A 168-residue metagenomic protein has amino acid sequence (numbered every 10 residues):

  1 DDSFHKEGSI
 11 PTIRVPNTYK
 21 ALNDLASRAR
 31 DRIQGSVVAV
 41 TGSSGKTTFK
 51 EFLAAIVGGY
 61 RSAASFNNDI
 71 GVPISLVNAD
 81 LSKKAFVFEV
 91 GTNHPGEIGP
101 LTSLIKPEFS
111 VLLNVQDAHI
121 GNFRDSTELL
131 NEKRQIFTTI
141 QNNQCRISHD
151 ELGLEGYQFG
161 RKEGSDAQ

Functional and structural regions predicted by a protein language model:
D1, Q141-N142, S165: Intrinsic-disorder/low-complexity regions
D1-K6, G45-K46, S148-G153: Short, polar loop motifs at secondary-structure junctions
D2, S9-V15: Helix-enriched interaction subdomains in cytosolic or periplasmic regions, typified by TIR/SEFIR signaling/NADase cores
S3-F4, R30, R161-G164: Short polar/acidic secondary-structure junctions
E7-S9, Q141: Short, well-ordered coil/turn elements that cap or connect secondary structure elements
T12, S126-L130, L152-Q168: Adenine nucleotide phosphate-binding catalytic loops in nucleotide-utilizing enzymes
R14, Y19-C145: Phosphate-binding loop of NTP-binding sites
H94, V115-A118, D150-G153, K162-E163: Glycine-rich beta-alpha junction loops
